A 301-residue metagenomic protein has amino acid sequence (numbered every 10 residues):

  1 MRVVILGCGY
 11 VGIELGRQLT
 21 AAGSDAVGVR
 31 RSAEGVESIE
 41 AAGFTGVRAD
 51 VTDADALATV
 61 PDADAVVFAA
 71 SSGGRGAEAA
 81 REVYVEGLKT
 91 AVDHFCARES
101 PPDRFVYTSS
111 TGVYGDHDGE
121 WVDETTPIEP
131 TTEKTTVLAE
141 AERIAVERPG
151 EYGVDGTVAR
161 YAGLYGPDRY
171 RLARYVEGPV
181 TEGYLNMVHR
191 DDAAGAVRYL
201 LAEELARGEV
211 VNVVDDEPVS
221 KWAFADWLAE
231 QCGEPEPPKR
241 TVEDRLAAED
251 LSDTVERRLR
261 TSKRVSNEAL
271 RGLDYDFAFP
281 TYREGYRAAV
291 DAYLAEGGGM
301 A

Functional and structural regions predicted by a protein language model:
G12-I13: N-terminal Rossmann-fold NAD(P) dinucleotide-binding loop
A49, E256-A301: C-terminal amphipathic/interface module of NAD(P)-dependent oxidoreductases and related NAD-binding regulators
A63-V66, S72-V106: NAD(P)-cofactor binding segment of oxidoreductase domains
T90-T132: Conserved Rossmann-fold NAD(P)-dependent oxidoreductase catalytic core, especially the SDR/UDP-sugar
D118-V158: Catalytic helix-loop patch of NAD(P)-dependent Rossmann-fold dehydrogenases
A139, Y152, G166-Y175, Y199-V211 (+1 more regions): Glycine/proline-rich active-site loop of Rossmann-fold NAD(P)-dependent oxidoreductases
V158-G163, P179-L201, E209: Substrate-positioning beta->alpha
A196, E203-T254, S266, G297-A301: Mid/C-terminal beta-alpha module of Rossmann-like enzyme folds, strongest in SDR-family dehydrogenases/epimerases
